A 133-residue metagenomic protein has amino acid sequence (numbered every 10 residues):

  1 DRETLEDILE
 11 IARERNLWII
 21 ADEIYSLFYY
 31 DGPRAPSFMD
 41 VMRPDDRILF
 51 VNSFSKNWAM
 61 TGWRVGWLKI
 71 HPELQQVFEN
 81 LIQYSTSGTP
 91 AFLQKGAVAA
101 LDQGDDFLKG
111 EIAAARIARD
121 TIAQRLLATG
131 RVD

Functional and structural regions predicted by a protein language model:
D1-W18, Y25-M60, H71-E73: Active-site pre-lysine segment of PLP-dependent enzymes
E23-I24, I112: Short loop/turn and capping residues at structural boundaries
R47-D133: PLP-dependent aminotransferase class I/II
